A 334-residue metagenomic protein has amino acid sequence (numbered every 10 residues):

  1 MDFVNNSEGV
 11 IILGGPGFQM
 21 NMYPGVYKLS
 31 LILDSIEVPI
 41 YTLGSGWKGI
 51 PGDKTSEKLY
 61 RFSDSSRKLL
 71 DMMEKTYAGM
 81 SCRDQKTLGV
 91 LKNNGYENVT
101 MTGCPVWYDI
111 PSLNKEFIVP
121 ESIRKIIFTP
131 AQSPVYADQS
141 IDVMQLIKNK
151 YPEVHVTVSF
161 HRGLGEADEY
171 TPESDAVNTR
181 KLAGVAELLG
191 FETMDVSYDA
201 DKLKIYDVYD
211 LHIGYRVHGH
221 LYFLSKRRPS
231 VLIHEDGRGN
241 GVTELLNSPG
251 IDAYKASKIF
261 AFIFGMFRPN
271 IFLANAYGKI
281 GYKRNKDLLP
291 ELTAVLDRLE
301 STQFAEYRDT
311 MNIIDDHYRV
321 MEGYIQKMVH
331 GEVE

Functional and structural regions predicted by a protein language model:
M1-E334: Active-site anion-handling motifs in enzyme catalytic cores
